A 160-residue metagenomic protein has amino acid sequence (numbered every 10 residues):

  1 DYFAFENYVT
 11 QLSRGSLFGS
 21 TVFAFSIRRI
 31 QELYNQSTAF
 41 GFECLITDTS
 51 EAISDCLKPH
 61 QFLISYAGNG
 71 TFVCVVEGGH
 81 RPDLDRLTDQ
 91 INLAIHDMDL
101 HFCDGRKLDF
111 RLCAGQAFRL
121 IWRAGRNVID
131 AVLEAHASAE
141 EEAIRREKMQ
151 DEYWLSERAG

Functional and structural regions predicted by a protein language model:
D1-V22, R28-S54, S65-N69, R81-D89 (+2 more regions): Conserved long alpha-helical elements within nucleotide-processing catalytic cores of c-di-GMP signaling and class III
Y2, E77, R81-H96, C103-K107 (+1 more regions): Catalytic-core segments of nucleotide cyclases and related cyclic-nucleotide turnover enzymes
S13, L17, L57, Q61 (+3 more regions): Secondary-structure transition/hinge residues
S20, F62, L108-L112: Residue-level recognition of the N-termini of beta-strands and the immediately preceding loop/turn
V22-S26, T71-V73, C113-G115: Short hydrophobic beta-strand segments that form the core of ligand-binding sensory/regulatory domains
S50-R81, L100-C103, K107: Conserved helix-loop-beta segment at the catalytic/binding core of cyclic-nucleotide signaling proteins
